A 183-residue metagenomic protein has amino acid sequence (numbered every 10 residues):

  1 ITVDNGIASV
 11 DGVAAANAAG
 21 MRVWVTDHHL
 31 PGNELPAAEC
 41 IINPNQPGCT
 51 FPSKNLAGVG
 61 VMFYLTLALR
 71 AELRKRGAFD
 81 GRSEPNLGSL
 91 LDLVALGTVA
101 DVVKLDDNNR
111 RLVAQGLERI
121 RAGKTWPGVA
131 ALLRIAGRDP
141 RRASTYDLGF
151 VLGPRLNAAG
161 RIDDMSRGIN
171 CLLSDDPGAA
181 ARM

Functional and structural regions predicted by a protein language model:
I1-P36, I41-P44: N-terminal small/polar loop signature for handling phosphorylated ligands or for N-terminal nucleophile
T2, A19, A71-M183: Hydrophobic helix-and-loop "lid/oligomerization" segment in the mid-to-C-terminal part of catalytic domains
V3-I7, L30, C49-A57, G81-S83 (+2 more regions): Alpha-helix capping and helix-loop boundary segments enriched in small/acidic/polar residues
V3-N5, T26-H29, P44-Q46, L65 (+3 more regions): Fold-independent oxyanion-binding glycine-rich loops and adjacent beta-strand/coil segments at enzyme active sites
D11-A15, E34-E39, S53-N55, R74 (+2 more regions): Short acidic, glycine/serine/threonine-rich loops at helix termini
G12-A15, V61-A68, L112-Q115: Alpha-helical scaffold elements adjacent to nucleotide-binding pockets in ATP/GTP-utilizing enzyme cores
P36-F79, L87-V94: Short alpha-helices
